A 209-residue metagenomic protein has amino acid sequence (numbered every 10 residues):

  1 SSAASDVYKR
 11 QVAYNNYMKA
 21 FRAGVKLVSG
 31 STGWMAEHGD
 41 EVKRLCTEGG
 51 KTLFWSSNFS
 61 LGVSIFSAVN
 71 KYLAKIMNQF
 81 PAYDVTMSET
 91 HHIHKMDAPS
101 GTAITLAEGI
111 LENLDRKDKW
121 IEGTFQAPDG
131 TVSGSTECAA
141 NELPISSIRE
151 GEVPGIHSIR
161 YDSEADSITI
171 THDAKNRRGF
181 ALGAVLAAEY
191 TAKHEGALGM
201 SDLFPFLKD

Functional and structural regions predicted by a protein language model:
S1-Y8: Short, small-residue-biased leader/transition segments that mark boundaries at the very start of proteins
K9-R10, T32, R149: Short glycine-/small-residue-rich Rossmann-like dinucleotide-binding loops
Q11-G30, G39-E41: Rossmann-fold NAD(P) dinucleotide-binding segment
S31-L53, S64, V69-Y72: Rossmann-fold NAD(P)-binding glycine/threonine-rich loop
T32-W34, N58-S60, T90-H92: Short, ordered loop/turn segments at secondary-structure junctions
E41-S60, M77-M87: Rossmann-fold dehydrogenase core element
S64-A82, A98: Rossmann-like NAD(P)H-binding beta-loop-alpha module
Q79-D209: C-terminal substrate-binding/catalytic lobe of Rossmann-fold NAD(P)-dependent oxidoreductases
